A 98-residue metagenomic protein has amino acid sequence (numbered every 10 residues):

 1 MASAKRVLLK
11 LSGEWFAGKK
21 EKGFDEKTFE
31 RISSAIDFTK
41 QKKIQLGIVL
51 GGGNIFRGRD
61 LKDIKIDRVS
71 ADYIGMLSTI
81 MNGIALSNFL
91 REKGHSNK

Functional and structural regions predicted by a protein language model:
M1-L46: N-terminal glycine-/serine-/threonine-rich phosphate-binding loop
L11-G13, K19, G52-G53, R59 (+1 more regions): Fold-independent oxyanion-binding glycine-rich loops and adjacent beta-strand/coil segments at enzyme active sites
E14, K22, G53-N54, D72-I74: Flexible, active-site-adjacent loop/turn segments at secondary-structure boundaries
I48-L50, K98: Short, conserved beta-strand edge motifs with alternating hydrophobic and charged residues
L50-R68: Short, charge-patterned binding micro-sites
K65-K98: Ligand-binding beta-strand-loop-alpha-helix segment within the catalytic cores of soluble metabolic enzymes
